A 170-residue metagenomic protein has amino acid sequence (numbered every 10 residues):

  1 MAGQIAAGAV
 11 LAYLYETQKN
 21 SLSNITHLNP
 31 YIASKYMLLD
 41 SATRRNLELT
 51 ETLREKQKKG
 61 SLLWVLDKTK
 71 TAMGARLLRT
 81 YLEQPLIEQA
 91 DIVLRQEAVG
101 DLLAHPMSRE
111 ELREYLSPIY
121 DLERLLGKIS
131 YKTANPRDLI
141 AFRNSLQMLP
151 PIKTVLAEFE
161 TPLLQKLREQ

Functional and structural regions predicted by a protein language model:
M1-D101, S117, D121-S130, A134-Q170: Charged catalytic and DNA/RNA-contacting regions of genome-maintenance and nucleic-acid-processing enzymes
L103-R109: Conserved interaction-surface patches within small, structured recognition/assembly domains
R113: Aromatic-lined, polymer-binding surfaces characteristic of secreted/periplasmic polysaccharide-degrading enzymes
